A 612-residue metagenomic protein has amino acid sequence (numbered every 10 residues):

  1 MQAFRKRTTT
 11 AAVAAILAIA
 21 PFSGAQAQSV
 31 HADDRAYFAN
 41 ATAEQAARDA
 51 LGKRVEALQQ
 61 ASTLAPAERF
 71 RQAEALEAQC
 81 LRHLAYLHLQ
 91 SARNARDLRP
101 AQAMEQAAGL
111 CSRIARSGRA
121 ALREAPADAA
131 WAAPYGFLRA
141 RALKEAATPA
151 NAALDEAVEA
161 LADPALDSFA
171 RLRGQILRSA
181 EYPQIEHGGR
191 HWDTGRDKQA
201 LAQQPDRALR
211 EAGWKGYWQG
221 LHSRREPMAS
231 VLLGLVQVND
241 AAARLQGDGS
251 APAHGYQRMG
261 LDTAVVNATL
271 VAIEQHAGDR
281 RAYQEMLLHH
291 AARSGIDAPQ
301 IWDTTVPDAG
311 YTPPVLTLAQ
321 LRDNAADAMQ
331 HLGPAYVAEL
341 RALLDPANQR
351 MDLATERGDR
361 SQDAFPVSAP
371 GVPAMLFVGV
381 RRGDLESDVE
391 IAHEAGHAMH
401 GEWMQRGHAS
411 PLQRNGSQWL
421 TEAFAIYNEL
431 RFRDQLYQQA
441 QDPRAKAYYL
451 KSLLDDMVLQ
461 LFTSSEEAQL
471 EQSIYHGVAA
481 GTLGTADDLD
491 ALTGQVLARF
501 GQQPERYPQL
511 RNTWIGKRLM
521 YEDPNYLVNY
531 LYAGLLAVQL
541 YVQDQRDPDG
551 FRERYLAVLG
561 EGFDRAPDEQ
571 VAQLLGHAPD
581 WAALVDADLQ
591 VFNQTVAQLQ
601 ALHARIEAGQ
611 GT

Functional and structural regions predicted by a protein language model:
Q2-A12: Bacterial N-terminal signal peptides that target proteins for export
A11-P21: Bacterial N-terminal signal peptides
Q28-Y311, N324, L497, R565 (+1 more regions): A well-structured
A39, R141-A146, G260, I296 (+5 more regions): C-terminal, non-catalytic "cap/extension" segments appended to globular domains
G247, R382-E402, A425-I426, L430 (+1 more regions): Active-site recognition of the HExxH zinc-binding catalytic motif
P313-T317, G371, M375-I391: Short pre-active-site segment immediately N-terminal to the catalytic Zn-binding motif
P314-L316, R350-P373: Catalytic zinc-binding patch centered on the HExxH motif and its immediate surroundings that defines zinc-dependent
N415-A445, L453-D455, L459, A533: Post-HExxH zinc-binding segment in Zn-dependent metallohydrolases
